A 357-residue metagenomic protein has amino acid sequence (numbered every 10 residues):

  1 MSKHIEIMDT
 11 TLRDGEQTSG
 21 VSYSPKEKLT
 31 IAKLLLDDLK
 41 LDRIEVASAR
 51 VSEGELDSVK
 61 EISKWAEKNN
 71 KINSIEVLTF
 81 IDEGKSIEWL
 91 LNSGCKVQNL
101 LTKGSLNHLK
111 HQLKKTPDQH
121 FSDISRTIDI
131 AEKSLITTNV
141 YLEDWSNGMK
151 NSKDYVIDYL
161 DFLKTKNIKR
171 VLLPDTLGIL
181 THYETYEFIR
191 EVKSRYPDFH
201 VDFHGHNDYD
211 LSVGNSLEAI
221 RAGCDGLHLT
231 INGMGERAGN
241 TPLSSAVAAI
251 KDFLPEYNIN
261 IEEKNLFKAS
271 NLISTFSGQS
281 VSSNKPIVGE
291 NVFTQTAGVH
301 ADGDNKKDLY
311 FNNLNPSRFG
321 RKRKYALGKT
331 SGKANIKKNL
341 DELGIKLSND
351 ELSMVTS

Functional and structural regions predicted by a protein language model:
S2-I7, R13-D14, T18-R43, E61-N70 (+2 more regions): Alpha/beta enzyme core
H4-I5, T11, E256-S357: A mid-to-C-terminal "edge-of-domain" accessory segment
V21, S48-A49, F80, P117 (+7 more regions): Hydrophobic alpha-helical scaffolding
Y23-T30, E53-D57, Q119-S122, N151-D154 (+11 more regions): Conserved active-site and cofactor/substrate-binding residues in soluble primary-metabolism enzymes
D38, W65-N69, L101, T127-I130 (+10 more regions): Change "in soluble alpha/beta enzymes" to "in soluble alpha/beta proteins
W65, G235-E262: C-terminal helical cap(s) of enzyme catalytic domains, especially alpha/beta-barrels
F80-E83, G278: Short beta->alpha connector loops
H204-N232: Small-aliphatic-rich amphipathic alpha-helix that forms the alpha element of a beta-alpha
